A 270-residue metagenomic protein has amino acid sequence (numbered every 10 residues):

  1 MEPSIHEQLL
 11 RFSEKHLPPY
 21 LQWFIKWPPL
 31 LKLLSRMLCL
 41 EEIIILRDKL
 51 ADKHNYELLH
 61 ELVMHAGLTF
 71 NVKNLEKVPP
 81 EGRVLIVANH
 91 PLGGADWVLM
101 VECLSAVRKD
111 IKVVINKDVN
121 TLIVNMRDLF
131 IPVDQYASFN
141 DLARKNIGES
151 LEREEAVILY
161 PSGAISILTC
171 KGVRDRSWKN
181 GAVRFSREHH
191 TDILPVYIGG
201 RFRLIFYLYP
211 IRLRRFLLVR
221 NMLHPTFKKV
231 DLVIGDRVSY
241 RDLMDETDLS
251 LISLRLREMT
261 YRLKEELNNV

Functional and structural regions predicted by a protein language model:
M1-V87, W97-L99, R108, P225: Membrane-anchoring hydrophobic helices of lipid-metabolizing enzymes
E2, L9, D141-V270: Non-catalytic C-terminal accessory region of glycerolipid acyltransferases and related lyso-lipid remodeling enzymes
M37-E42, P80, V84-S138: Catalytic core of membrane glycerolipid acyltransferases/transacylases, capturing the structured, soluble-facing
K49-L50, P91, V173: Residue-level marker of alpha-helix boundaries and capping positions
E61, L99-E102, A106, E149 (+2 more regions): Residue-level signal for well-ordered alpha-helical scaffold segments within enzymatic catalytic domains
E61-G67, V133-F139, K171-G172: Short, flexible loop segments at the rims of nucleotide/cofactor-binding pockets, characterized by
L68-L75, I115-V119, D141-E149: Short, charged beta->alpha transition segments
K77, D118-N120, A137, G200-F202 (+1 more regions): Residue-level detector of flexible, active-site-proximal loop/helix-junction positions within diverse enzyme catalytic
